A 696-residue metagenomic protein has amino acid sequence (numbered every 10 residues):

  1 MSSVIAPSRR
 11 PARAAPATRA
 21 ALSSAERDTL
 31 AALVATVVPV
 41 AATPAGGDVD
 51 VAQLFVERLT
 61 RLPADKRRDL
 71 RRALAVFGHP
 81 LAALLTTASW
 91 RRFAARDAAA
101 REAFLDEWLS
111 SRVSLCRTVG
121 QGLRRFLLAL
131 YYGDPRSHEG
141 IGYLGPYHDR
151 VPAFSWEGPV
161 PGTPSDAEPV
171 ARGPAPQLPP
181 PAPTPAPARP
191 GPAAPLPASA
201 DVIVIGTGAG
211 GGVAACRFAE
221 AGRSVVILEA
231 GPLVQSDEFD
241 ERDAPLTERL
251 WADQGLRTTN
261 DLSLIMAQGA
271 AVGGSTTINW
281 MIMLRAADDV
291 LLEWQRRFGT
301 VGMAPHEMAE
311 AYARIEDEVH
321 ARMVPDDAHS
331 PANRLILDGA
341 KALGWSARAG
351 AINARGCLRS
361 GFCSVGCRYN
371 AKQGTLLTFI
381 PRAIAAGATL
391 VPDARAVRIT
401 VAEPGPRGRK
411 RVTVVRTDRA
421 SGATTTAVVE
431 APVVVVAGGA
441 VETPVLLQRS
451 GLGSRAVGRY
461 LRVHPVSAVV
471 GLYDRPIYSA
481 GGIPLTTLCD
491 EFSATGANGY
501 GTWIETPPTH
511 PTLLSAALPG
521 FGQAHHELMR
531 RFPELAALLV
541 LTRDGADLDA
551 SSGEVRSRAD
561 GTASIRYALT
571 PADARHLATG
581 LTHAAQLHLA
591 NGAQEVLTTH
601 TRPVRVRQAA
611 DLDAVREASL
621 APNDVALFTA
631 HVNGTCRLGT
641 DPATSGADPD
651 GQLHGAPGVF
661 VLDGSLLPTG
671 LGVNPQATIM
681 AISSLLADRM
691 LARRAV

Functional and structural regions predicted by a protein language model:
S2-P16, A20, S24, Q53-R58 (+4 more regions): Extreme N-terminal leader/targeting segments of oxidoreductases
A6-E139, Y143-P146: Flexible, low-complexity segments enriched for small/polar residues
A99-A100, E107-S110, S114, T118-V119 (+4 more regions): Rossmann-like flavin
R217-V226, G231-S236, D240-D243, A271 (+6 more regions): Glycine-rich loop(s) and the adjacent beta-strand/alpha-helix scaffold that form part
R223, A230-W280, A286-D289, N333-G339: N-terminal FAD cofactor-binding segment of flavoenzymes
A349-G350, G356-V365, N370, V397-T400 (+2 more regions): A glycine-rich dinucleotide-binding beta-alpha-beta segment and adjacent secondary-structure elements that constitute
F362-P432: Helical element adjacent to the flavin cofactor pocket in flavoenzyme catalytic cores
S454-T582, Q586, A621-N623, T629-G634 (+2 more regions): FAD cofactor-binding and catalytic pocket of flavoenzymes
